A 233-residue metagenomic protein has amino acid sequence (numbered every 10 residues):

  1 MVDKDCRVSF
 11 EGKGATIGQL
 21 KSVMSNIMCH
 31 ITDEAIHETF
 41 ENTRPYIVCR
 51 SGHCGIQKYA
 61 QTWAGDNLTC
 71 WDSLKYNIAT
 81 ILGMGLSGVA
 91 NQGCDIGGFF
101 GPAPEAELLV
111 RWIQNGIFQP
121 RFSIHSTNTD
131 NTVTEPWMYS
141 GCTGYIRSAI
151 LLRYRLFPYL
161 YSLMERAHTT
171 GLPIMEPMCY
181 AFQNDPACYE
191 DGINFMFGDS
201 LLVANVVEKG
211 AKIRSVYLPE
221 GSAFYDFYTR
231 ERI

Functional and structural regions predicted by a protein language model:
M1-I233: Catalytic-domain carbohydrate-binding cleft regions of carbohydrate-active enzymes
